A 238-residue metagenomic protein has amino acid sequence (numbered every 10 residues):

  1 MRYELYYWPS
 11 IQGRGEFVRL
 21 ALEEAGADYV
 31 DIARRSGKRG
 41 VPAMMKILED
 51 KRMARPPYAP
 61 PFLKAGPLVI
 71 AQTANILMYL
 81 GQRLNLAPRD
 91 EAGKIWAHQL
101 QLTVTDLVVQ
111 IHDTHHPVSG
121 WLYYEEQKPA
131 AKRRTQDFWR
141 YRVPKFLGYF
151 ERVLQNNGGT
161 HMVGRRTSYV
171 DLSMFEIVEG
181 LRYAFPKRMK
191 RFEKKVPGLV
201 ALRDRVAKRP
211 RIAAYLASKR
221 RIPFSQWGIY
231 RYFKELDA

Functional and structural regions predicted by a protein language model:
M1-R134, M162, F233-K234: GST-like domain detector, emphasizing the conserved glutathione-binding G-site in the N-terminal thioredoxin-like
E4-Y6, M189-K190, A214: Short, contiguous strand/loop micro-motifs
M53, L107, G159-T160, I212-A213 (+1 more regions): A general structural signal for well-ordered secondary-structure junctions
G81, I177-V178, L216: Active-site-flanking alpha-helical
A92, Q99-K208: GST-like fold's C-terminal all-alpha helical module
A213-A238: C-terminal helix/juxtamembrane-tail motif
